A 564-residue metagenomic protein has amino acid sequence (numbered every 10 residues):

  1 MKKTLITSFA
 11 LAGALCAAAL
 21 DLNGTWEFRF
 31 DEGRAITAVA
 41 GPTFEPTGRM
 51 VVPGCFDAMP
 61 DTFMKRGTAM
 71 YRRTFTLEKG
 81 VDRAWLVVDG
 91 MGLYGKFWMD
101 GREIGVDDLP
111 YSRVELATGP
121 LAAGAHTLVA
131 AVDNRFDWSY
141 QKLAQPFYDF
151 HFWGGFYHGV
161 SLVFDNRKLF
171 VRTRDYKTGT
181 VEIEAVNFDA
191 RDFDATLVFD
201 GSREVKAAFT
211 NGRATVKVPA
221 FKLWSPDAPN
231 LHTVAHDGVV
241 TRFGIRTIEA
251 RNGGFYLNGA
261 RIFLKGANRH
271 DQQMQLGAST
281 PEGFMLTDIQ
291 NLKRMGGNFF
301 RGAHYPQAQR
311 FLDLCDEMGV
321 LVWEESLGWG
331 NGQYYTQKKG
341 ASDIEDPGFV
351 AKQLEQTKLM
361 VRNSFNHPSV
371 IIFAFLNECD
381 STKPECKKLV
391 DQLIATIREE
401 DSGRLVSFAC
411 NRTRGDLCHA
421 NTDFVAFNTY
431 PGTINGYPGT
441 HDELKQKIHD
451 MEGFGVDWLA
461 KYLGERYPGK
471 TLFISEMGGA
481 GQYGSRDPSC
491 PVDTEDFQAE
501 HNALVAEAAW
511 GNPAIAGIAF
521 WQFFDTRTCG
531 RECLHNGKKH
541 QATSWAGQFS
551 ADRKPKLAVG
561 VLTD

Functional and structural regions predicted by a protein language model:
F9-A17: Hydrophobic h-region of N-terminal signal peptides that target proteins for export in Gram-negative bacteria
L20-I36, M91, Y148-G155, L162 (+7 more regions): Substrate-binding clefts and catalytic carboxylate motifs of secreted carbohydrate-active enzymes
L22, F30, F44-R49, C55-D61 (+5 more regions): An acidic-aromatic loop/edge-strand motif
F28-E32, R66-R167, D189-A190, L321: Accessory beta-strand-rich segments of carbohydrate-active enzymes
A84, F97-M99, T180-F209, A214-K217: Beta-strand-rich binding/interaction modules
W98-I104, D200-G201, D237, N258: Short strand-turn-strand beta-turns centered on an Asx-Gly dipeptide
Y111-L116, Q141, F150, I248-N435 (+4 more regions): Active-site mouth of glycoside hydrolases
G124, S139, K217-L231: Short glycine/proline/serine/threonine-rich loop/turn segments at secondary-structure transition edges
